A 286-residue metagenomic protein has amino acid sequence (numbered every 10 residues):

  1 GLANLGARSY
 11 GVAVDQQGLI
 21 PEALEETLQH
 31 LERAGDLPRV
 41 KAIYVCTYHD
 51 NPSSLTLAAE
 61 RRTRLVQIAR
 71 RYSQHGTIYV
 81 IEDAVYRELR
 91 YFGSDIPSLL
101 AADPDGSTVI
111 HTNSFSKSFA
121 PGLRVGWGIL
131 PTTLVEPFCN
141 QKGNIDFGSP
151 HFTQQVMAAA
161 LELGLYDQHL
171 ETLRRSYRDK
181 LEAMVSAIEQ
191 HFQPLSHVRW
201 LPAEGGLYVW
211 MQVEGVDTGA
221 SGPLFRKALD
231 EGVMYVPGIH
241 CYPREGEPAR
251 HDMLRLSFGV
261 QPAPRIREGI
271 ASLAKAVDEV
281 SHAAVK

Functional and structural regions predicted by a protein language model:
G1-K286: PLP-dependent class I/II
